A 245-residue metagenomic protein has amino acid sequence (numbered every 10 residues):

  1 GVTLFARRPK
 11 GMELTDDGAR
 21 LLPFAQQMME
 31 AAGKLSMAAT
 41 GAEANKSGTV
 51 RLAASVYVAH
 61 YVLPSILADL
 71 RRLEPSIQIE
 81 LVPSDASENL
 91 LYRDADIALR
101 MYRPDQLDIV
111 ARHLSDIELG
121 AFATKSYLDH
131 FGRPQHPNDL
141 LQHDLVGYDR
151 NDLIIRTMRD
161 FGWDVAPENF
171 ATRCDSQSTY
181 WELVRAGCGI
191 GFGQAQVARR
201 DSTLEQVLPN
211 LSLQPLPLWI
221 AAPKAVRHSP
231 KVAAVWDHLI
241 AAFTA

Functional and structural regions predicted by a protein language model:
G1-L14: A short LG(V/I)-centered, amphipathic sequence patch enriched for acidic residue(s) preceding the LG motif
A6, A38, A53, E80-S84 (+1 more regions): Solvent-exposed beta-strand sheet faces enriched in polar/charged residues
E13-A44: Alpha-helical "hinge/linker" immediately C-terminal to small N-terminal DNA-binding modules
T15, D96, G187: Conserved G/P- and acidic residue-centered "switch" motifs that form tight phosphate/ATP-binding loops in soluble
S47-L107: Central regulatory/effector-binding core of bacterial HTH transcription factors
R51-A53, A98, V146, G191 (+1 more regions): Short, well-ordered beta-strand segments
Y92, P104-L218, T244-A245: C-terminal regulatory
N210-A245: A late-sequence structural motif
